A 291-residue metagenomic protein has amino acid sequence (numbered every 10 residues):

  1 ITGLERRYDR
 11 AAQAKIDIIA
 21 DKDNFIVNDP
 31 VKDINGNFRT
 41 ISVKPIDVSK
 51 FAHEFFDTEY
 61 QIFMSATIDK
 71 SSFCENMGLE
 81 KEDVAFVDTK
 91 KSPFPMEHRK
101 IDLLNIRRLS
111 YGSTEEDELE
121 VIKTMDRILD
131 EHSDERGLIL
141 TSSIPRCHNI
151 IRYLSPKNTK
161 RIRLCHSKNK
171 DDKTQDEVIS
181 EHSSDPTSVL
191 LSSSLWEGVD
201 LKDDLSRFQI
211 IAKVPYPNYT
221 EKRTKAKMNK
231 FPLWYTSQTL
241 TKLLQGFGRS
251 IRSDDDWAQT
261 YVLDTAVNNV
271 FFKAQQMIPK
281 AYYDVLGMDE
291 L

Functional and structural regions predicted by a protein language model:
I1-I101, K168-S180, S192-S193: A contiguous, basic/glycine-rich beta-loop/short-helix subdomain that forms a polymer-engagement track
R6-R10, C165-K168, N268-L291: Short, low-complexity, polybasic intrinsically disordered segments
H53-E54, L103-S142: Conserved interdomain hinge at the start of the Helicase C-terminal
D57-E59, E82-V84, E97-K100, E135 (+4 more regions): Short glycine-/polar-rich loops that comprise or flank the Walker A/P-loop and associated switch/sensor motifs
Q61-M64, E135-R146, I150, V262-L263: Conserved RecA-like ASCE P-loop NTPase motor core of nucleic-acid helicases/translocases
S71-F73, R146-Y153, D200, F271: Phosphate- and divalent-cation-binding pockets in alpha/beta enzyme and binding domains that engage nucleotide-derived
N105-E116, N169-F271: Conserved RecA-like P-loop NTPase helicase motor core
T141-N169: Conserved helicase motor "Helicase C" RecA-like lobe of SF1/SF2 P-loop NTPases
